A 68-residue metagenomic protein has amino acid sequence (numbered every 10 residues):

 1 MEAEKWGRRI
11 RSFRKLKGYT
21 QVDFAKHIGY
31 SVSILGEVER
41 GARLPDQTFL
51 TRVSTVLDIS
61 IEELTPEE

Functional and structural regions predicted by a protein language model:
M1-L16: A short, Lys/Arg-rich alpha-helix, primarily the initiator
R8, Y19, P45-T48: Residue-level signal for the short linker/turn that defines the boundary of a DNA-recognition helix
K15, K26, T55: Alpha-helical residues within the helix-turn-helix
G18-E37: Short alpha-helical DNA-recognition segment
I34, L44, E63: Residues in the helix-turn-helix
T48-E63: DNA major-groove recognition helix of helix-turn-helix/homeodomain DNA-binding modules
